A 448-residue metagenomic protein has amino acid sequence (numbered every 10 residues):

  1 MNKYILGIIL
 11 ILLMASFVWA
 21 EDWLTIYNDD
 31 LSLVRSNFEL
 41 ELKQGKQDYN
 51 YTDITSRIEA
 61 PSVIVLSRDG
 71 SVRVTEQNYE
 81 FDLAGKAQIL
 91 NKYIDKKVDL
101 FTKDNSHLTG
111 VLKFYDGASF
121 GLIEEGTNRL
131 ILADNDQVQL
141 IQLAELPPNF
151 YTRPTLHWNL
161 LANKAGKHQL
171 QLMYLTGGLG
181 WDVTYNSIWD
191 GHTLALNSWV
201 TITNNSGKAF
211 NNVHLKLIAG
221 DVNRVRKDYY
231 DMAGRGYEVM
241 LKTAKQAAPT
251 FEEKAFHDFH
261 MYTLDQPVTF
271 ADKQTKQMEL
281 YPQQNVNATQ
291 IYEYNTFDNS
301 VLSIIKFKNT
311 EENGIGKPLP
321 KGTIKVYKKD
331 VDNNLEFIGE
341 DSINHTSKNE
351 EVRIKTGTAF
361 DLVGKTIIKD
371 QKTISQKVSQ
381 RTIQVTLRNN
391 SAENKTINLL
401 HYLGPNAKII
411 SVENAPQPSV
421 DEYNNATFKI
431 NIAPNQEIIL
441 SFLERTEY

Functional and structural regions predicted by a protein language model:
N2-I5, M14-Y448: Long, intrinsically disordered, low-complexity accessory segments associated with secretion and vesicular trafficking
